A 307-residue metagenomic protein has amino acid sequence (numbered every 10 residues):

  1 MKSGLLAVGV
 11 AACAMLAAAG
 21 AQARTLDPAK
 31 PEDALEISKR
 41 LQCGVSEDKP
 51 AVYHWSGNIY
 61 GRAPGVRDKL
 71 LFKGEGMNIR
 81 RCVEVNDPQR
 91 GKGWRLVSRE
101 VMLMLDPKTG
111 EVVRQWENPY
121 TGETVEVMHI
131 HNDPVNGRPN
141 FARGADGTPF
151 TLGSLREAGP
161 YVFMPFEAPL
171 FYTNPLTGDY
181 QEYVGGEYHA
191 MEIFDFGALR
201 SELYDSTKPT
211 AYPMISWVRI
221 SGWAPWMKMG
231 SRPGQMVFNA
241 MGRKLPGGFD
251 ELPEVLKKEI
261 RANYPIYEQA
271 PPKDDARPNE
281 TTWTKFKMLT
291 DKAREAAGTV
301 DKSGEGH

Functional and structural regions predicted by a protein language model:
M1-A7: Positively charged n-region of N-terminal signal peptides that target proteins for export
A7-A17: Bacterial N-terminal signal peptides
V10, L35-S38, Q42-A51, W55-N58 (+1 more regions): A signal for specific C-terminal beta-sheet/loop modules enriched in small/flexible residues with GP/PG/PP motifs
A18-A23: Boundary at the C-terminal end of the N-terminal hydrophobic targeting segment
R24-M104, F238-E254, K258-R261, P265-H307: N-terminal segment immediately downstream of the Sec signal-peptide cleavage site in secreted/extracellular proteins
G61-Y204: Predominantly extracellular/secreted and cell-surface proteins with exposed, flexible low-complexity segments
Y161, E167-H307: A eukaryote-biased signal for long
